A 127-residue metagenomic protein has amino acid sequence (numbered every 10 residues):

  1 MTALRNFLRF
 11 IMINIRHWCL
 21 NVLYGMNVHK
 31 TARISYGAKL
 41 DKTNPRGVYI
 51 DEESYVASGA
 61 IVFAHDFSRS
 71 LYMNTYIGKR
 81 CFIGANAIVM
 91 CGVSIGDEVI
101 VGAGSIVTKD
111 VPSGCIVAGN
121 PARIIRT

Functional and structural regions predicted by a protein language model:
M1-T31, E98, N120-T127: Terminal amphipathic alpha-helical/low-complexity segments used for targeting or macromolecular assembly
N27-V28, A32-A118, A122-I124: Structural signal for interior beta-strand "rungs" in well-ordered beta-sheet cores of soluble enzyme domains
